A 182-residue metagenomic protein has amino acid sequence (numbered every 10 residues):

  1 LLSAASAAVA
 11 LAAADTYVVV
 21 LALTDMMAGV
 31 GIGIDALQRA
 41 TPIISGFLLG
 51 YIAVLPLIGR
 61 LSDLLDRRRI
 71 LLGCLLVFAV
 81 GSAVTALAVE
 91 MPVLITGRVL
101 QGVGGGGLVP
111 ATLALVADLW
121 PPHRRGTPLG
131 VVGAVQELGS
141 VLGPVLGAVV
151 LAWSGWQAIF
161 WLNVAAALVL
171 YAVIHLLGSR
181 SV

Functional and structural regions predicted by a protein language model:
A8, L71-V77, G81, G97 (+3 more regions): Residue-level signature of the transmembrane alpha-helical cores of Major Facilitator Superfamily-type secondary
A22-A53: Extracellular/periplasmic helix-loop-helix junction of adjacent transmembrane segments in MFS-like secondary
M26-M27, L61-S62, L146-S154: Interfacial helix-cap and linker-helix signal at transmembrane-aqueous boundaries of multi-pass secondary transporters
G29-G31, D66, L87-V93, P121 (+1 more regions): Helix-breaking motifs and short loop linkers at transmembrane-helix boundaries and internal kinks in secondary membrane
S45-G59, V109-L113: Central cavity-lining transmembrane alpha-helices of secondary-active solute carriers, predominantly the Major
A53-V89: Conserved MFS/SLC helix-loop-helix module at the cytosolic interface between two early adjacent transmembrane helices
Q101-A134: Cytoplasmic helix-loop-helix junction between adjacent transmembrane helices in 12-TM secondary transporters
V164-V182: C-terminal membrane-cytosol helix-exit motif in multi-pass small-molecule transporters
